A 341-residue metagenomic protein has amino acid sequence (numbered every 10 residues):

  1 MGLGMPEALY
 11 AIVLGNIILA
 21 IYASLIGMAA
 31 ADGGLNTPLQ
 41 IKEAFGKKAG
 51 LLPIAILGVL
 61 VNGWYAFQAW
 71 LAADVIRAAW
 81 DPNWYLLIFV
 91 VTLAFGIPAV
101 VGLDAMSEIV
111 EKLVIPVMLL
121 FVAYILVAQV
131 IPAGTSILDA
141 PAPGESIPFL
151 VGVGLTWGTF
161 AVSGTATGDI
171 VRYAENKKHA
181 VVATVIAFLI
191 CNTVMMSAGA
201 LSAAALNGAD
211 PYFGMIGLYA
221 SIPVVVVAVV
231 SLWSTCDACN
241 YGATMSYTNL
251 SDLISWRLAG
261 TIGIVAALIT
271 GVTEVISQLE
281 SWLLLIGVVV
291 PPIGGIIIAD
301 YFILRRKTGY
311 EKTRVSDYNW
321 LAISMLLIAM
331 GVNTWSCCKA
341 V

Functional and structural regions predicted by a protein language model:
M1, L126-P132, A140-S202, L218-D237 (+1 more regions): Hydrophobic, membrane-embedded alpha-helices of multi-pass small-molecule transporters
M1-A11, V75-I88, D104-L113, P211-P223 (+3 more regions): Transmembrane helix-loop boundary segments of multi-pass membrane transporters
G2-L3, G27-M28, F67, L71-A79 (+5 more regions): Membrane-water interface regions at transmembrane-helix termini and the short interhelical loops of multi-pass membrane
A11-F45, L52-L60: Juxtamembrane transmembrane-helix boundary signature
G50-D81, T92, W233-N249: Hydrophobic transmembrane alpha-helices that form the core helical bundles of multi-pass secondary transporters
L51-G58, A79-G102, P116-L126, P148-G164 (+3 more regions): Transmembrane alpha-helical segments of multi-pass small-molecule transport proteins
A73, L86-Q129, P141-P143, V181-F188 (+1 more regions): Membrane-interface loop-to-helix entry segments
I296-V341: C-terminal membrane-solvent junction of multi-pass transporters and transport-like membrane proteins
